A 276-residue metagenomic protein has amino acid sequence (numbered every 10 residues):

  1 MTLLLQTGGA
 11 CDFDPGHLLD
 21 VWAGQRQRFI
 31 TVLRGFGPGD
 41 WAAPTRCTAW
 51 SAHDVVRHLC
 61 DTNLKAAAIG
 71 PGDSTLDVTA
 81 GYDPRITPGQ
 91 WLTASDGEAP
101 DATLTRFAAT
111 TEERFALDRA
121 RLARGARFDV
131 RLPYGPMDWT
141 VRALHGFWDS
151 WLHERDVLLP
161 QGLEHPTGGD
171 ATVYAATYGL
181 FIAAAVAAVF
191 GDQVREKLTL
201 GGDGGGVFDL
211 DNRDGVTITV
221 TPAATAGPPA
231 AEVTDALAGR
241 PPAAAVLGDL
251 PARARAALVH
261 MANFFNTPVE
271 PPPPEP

Functional and structural regions predicted by a protein language model:
M1-G16, P71-S74, R213, A256-V259 (+1 more regions): Terminal targeting/low-complexity segments that flank the catalytic cores of oxidoreductases
T2-H17, K65-A120, R124-G125: Short, helix-capping/interhelical loops that line the mouth of catalytic, cofactor-, or ligand-binding pockets
L5-R57, A66-A68: An N-terminal domain-cap segment
W22, P100, L104-F107, A143-G146: Hydrophobic packing residues in well-ordered alpha-helices of helical domains and bundles
Q25-V32, T62, T110-E113, L117-A120 (+1 more regions): Amphipathic, well-ordered alpha-helical segments in soluble domains
G39-Y82, D129, P133-V189: Short, contiguous alpha-helical
D192-D235: Glycine/small-residue-rich hydrophobic helix-like segments
V220-P276: C-terminal interaction segments
